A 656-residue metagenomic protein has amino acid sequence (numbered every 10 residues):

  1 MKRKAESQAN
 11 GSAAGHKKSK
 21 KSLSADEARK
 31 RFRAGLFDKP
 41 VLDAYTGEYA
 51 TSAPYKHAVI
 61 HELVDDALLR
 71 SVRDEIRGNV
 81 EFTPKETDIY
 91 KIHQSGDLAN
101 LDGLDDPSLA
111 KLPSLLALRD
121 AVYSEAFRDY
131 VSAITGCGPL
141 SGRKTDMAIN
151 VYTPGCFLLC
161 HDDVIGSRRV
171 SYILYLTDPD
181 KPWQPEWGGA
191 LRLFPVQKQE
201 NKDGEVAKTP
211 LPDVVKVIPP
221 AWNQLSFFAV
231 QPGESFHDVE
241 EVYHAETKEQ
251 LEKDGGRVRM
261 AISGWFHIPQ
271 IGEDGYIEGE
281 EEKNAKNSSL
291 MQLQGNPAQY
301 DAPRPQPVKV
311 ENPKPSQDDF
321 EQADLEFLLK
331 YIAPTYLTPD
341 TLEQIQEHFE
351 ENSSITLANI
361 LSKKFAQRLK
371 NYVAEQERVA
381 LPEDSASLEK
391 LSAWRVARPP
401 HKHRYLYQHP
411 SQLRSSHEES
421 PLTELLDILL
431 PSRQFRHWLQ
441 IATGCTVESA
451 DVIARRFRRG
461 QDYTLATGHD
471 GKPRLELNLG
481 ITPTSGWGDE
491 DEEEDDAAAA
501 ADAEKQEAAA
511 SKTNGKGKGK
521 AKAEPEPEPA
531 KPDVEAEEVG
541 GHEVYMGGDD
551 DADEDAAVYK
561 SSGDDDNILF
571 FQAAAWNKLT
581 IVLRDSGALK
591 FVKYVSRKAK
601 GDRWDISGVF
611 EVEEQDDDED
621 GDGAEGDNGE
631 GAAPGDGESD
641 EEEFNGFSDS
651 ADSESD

Functional and structural regions predicted by a protein language model:
K2-L23, N150, G155-C156, C160-I165 (+2 more regions): Catalytic core of Fe(II)/2-oxoglutarate
A14-K39, E48: N-terminal module-boundary/linker segments of secreted carbohydrate-active enzymes
F37-I134, L342-H437: Non-heme Fe(II)/2-oxoglutarate
T423-G444, S449-L465: C-terminal structural cap/anchor segments
